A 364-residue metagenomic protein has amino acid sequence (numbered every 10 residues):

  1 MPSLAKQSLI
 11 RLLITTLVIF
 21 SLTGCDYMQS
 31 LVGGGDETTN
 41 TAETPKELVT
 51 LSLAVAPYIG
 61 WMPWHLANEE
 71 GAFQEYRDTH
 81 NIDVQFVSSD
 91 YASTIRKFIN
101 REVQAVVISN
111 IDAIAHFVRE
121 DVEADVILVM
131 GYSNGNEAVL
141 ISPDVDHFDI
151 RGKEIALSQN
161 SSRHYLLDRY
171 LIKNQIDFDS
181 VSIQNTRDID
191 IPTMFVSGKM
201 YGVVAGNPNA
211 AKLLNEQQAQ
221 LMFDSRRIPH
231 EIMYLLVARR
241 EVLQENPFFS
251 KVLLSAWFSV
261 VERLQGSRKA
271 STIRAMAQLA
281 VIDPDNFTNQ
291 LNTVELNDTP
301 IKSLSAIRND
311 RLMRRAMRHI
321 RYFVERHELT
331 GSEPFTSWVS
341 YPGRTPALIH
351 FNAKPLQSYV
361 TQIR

Functional and structural regions predicted by a protein language model:
P2-L13: Bacterial N-terminal signal peptides that target proteins for export
L22-G24: C-terminal motif of bacterial Sec signal peptides marking the signal peptidase cleavage site
M28-N185, Y201-N207, Q220-M222, H230: Short, glycine-/small- and polar/acidic-enriched structural segments that line small-molecule recognition paths
N68, A72, S93, K97 (+12 more regions): Extracytoplasmic/secreted proteins, especially bacterial periplasmic and envelope-associated proteins
G71-H80, R227-I228, T299-L312: Short, solvent-exposed loop/beta-turn-alpha elements that line the ligand-binding surface or hinge of extracytoplasmic
D112, Q184, I189-V281: Pocket-lining segment of extracytoplasmic ligand-binding domains
N246-G331: Secondary-structure end/capping motifs
I320-R364: Conserved C-terminal helix/tail region of periplasmic/extracytoplasmic solute-binding proteins
